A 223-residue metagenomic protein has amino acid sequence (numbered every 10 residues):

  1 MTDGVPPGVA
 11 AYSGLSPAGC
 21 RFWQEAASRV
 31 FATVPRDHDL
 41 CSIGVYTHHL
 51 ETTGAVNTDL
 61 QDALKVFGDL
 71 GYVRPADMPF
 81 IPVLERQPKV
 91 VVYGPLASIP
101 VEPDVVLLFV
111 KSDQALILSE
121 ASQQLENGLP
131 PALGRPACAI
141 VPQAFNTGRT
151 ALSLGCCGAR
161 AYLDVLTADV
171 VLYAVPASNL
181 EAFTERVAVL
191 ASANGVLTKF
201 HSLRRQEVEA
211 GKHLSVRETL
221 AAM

Functional and structural regions predicted by a protein language model:
M1-M223: Acidic, serine/proline-rich low-complexity intrinsically disordered regions
